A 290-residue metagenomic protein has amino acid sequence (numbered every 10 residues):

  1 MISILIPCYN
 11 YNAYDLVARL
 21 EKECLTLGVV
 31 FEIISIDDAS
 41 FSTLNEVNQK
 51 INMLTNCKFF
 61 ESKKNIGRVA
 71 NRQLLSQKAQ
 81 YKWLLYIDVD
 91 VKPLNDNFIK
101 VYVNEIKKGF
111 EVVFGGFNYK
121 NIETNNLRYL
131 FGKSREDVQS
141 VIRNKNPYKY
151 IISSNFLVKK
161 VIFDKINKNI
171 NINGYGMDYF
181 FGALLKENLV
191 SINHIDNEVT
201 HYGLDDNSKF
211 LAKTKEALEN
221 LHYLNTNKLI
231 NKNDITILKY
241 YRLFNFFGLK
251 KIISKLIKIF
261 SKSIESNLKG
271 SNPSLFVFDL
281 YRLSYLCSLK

Functional and structural regions predicted by a protein language model:
N10-L25: Short, well-formed alpha-helical segments that are part of the catalytic scaffolds of diverse glycosyltransferases
I36-E46, V91-K92: A conserved acidic beta->alpha catalytic loop
S62-A79: Glycine-rich, basic loop-to-helix element that forms the pyrophosphate-binding segment of sugar-nucleotide handling
L84: Short aromatic/hydrophobic "clamp" motif used to bind/position activated sugar donors
K92, N97-L127: Conserved donor NDP-sugar-binding/catalytic core segment of glycosyltransferases
L130-Y148: Short, flexible, basic/aromatic active-site loop/helix in glycosyltransferases
G174-F181: Acidic donor-binding loop at a coil-to-helix junction in glycosyltransferase catalytic cores that engages
K215-N220, D234-K290: Non-catalytic, C-terminal membrane-associated alpha-helical segments of glycosyltransferases
